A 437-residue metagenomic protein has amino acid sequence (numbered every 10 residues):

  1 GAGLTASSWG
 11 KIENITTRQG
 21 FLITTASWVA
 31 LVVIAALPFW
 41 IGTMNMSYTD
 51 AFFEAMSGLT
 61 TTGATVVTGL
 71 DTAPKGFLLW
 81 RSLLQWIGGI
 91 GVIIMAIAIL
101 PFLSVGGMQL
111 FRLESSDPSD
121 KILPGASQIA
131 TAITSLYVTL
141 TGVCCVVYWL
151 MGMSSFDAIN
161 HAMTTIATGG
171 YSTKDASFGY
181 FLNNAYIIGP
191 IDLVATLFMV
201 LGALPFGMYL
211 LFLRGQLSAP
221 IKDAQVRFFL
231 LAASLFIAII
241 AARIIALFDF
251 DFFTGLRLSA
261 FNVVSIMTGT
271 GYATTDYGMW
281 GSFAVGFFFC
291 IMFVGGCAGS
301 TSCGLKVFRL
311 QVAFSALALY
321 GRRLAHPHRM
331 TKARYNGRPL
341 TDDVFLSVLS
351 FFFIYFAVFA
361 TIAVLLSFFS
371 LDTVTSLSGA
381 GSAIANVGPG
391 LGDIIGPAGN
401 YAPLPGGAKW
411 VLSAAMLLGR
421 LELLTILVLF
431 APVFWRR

Functional and structural regions predicted by a protein language model:
G1-R437: Membrane-proximal intracellular helices of multi-pass ion channels
